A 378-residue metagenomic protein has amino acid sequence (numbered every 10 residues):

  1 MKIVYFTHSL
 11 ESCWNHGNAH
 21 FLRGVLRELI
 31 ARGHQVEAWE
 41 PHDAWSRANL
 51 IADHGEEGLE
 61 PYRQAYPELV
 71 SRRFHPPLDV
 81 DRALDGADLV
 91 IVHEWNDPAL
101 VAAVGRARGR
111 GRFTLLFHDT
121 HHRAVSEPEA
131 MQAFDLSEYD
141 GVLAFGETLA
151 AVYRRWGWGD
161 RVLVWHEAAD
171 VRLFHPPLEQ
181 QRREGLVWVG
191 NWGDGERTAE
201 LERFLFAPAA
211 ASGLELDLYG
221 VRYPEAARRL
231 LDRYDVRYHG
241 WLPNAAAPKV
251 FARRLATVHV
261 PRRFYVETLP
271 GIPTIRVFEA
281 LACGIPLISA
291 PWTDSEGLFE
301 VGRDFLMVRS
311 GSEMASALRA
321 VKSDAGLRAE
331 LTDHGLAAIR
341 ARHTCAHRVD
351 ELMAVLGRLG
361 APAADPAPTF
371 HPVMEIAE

Functional and structural regions predicted by a protein language model:
T7-S9, R23-R27, E37-Y153, T268: Extended catalytic core of nucleotide-activated donor transferases of GT-like folds
S9-F21, G195-A199: A short, glycine/small-residue-rich beta-strand->loop->alpha-helix junction that serves as a flexible
N18-L29, R203-L205, L352: Short amphipathic alpha-helix
F21-G24, E40-P41, R228-G240, N244-A364 (+1 more regions): Catalytic binding pocket for nucleotide-activated donors in carbohydrate/polymer assembly enzymes
E37, D217, I288: Conserved beta-strand positions in the Rossmann-like core of class I SAM-dependent methyltransferases
G146-A151, G220-A226, P291-D294: Short, polar loop motifs at secondary-structure junctions
T148, W165-A168: Carbohydrate-associated surface elements
D170-A256: Conserved catalytic-core segment of nucleotide-activated headgroup transferases in glycan assembly
